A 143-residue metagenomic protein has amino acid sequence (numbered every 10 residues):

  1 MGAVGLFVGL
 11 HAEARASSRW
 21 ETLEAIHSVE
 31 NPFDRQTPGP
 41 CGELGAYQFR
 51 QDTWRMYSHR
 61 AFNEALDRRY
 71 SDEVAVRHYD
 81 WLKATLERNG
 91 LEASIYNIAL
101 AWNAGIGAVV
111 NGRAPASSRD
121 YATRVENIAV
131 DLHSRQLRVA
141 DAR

Functional and structural regions predicted by a protein language model:
M1-E21, T123, N127-R143: N-terminal secretory targeting signals
G5-V8, A12, G45-Q48, A108: Polar low-complexity intrinsically disordered regions enriched in Ser/Thr and small residues
A16-W20, P38-Y47, E64-D72, L91-I95 (+1 more regions): Solvent-exposed, acidic/flexible segments
S17-D34, A75-V76, I98-I106: Short, functionally critical alpha-helical segments immediately adjacent to catalytic or ligand/cofactor-binding
E24-D52: N-terminal targeting signals for Sec/Tat export/insertion, comprising classic cleavable signal peptides
H27, N31, S58, A129 (+1 more regions): Generic secondary-structure transition motif, activating predominantly at the C-termini of alpha-helices
P40, H78-A84, A114-R124, V130-R138 (+1 more regions): N-terminal alpha-helical modules
Q51, R55-V110, R124-I128: Alpha-helical segment that forms one wall of the substrate-binding/catalytic cleft in peptidoglycan-active domains
